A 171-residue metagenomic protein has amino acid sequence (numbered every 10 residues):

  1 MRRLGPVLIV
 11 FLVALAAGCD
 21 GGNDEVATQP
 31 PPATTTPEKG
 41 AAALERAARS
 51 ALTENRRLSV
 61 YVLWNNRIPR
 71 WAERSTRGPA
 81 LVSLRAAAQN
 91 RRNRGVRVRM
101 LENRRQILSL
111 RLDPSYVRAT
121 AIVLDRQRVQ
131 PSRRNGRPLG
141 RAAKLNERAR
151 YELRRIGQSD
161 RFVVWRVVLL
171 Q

Functional and structural regions predicted by a protein language model:
M1, P6, G95, V117 (+1 more regions): Short, surface-exposed loop and linker segments with low hydrophobicity and enrichment for Pro/Ser/Thr
R2-R56: Juxtamembrane and targeting peptides
V10-V13, N23, Q29, A72 (+3 more regions): Generic signature of intrinsically disordered, low-complexity, basic-rich segments and short cationic peptides
A17, V62, P69, D160-V163: Short, low-complexity intrinsically disordered segments
A33-L101: Core segments of small alpha/beta cavity-forming domains
N55-R56, M100-R105, D125-Q127, E147: Polar/charged side chains located within well-ordered beta-strands of beta-rich proteins
R104-S115: Short amphipathic beta-strand and strand-loop transition segments with alternating hydrophobic
Y116-Q171: Exposed beta-sheet edge and beta->alpha loop/turn motif
